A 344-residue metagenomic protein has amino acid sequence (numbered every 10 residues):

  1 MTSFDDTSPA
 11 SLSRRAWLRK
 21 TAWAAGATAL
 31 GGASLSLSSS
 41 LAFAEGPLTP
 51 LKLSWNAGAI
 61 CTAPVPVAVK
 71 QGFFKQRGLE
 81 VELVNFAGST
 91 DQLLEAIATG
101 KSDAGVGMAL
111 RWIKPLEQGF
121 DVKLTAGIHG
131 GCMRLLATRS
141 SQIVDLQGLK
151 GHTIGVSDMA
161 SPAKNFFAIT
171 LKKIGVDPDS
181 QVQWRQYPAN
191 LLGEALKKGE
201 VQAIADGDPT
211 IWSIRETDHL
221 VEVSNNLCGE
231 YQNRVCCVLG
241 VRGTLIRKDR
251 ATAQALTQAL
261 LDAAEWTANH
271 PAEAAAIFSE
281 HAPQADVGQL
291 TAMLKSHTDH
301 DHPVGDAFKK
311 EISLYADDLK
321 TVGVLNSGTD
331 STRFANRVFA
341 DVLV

Functional and structural regions predicted by a protein language model:
M1-A16, A25-G31, L35, S39: N-terminal secretory signal peptides
R19, G151, E216: Phosphate-coordinating loops and pocket residues in cytosolic domains that bind phosphorylated ligands
F43-D177, R185-Q186, Q202-D208, E222-N226 (+1 more regions): Short, glycine-/small- and polar/acidic-enriched structural segments that line small-molecule recognition paths
E95, T99, Q147, N165-I169 (+7 more regions): Solvent-exposed, polar/charged alpha-helical surfaces in well-ordered, non-transmembrane soluble domains, broadly
L110, N190-E280: Pocket-lining segment of extracytoplasmic ligand-binding domains
R247-N326: Secondary-structure end/capping motifs
D317-V344: Conserved C-terminal helix/tail region of periplasmic/extracytoplasmic solute-binding proteins
